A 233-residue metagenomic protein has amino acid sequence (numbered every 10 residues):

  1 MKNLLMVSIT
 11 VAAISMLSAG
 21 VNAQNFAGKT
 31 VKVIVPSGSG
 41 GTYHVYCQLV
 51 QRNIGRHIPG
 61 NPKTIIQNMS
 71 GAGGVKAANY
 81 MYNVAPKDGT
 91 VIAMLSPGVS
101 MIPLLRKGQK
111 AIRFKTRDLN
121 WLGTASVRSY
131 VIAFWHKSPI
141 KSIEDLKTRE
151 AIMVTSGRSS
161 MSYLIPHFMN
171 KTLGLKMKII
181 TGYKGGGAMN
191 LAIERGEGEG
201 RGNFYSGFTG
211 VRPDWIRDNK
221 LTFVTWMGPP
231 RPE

Functional and structural regions predicted by a protein language model:
M1-M6: Positively charged n-region of N-terminal signal peptides that target proteins for export
V7-M16: Bacterial N-terminal signal peptides
L17-A23: Sec/Tat signal peptide C-region and signal peptidase I cleavage site
A23-L119, E150, R158, S162 (+1 more regions): N-terminal (or domain-start) structured segment
K32, V91, V131-A133, T222-V224: Residues embedded in well-ordered beta-strands
L122-S129, I216-N219: Short Pro/Gly-enriched coil loops immediately N-terminal to beta-strands
F134-A151: Flexible hinge/capping segments at coil-to-helix
V211-E233: C-terminal lobe and pocket-closing loops of periplasmic/extracytoplasmic Venus-flytrap solute-binding proteins
